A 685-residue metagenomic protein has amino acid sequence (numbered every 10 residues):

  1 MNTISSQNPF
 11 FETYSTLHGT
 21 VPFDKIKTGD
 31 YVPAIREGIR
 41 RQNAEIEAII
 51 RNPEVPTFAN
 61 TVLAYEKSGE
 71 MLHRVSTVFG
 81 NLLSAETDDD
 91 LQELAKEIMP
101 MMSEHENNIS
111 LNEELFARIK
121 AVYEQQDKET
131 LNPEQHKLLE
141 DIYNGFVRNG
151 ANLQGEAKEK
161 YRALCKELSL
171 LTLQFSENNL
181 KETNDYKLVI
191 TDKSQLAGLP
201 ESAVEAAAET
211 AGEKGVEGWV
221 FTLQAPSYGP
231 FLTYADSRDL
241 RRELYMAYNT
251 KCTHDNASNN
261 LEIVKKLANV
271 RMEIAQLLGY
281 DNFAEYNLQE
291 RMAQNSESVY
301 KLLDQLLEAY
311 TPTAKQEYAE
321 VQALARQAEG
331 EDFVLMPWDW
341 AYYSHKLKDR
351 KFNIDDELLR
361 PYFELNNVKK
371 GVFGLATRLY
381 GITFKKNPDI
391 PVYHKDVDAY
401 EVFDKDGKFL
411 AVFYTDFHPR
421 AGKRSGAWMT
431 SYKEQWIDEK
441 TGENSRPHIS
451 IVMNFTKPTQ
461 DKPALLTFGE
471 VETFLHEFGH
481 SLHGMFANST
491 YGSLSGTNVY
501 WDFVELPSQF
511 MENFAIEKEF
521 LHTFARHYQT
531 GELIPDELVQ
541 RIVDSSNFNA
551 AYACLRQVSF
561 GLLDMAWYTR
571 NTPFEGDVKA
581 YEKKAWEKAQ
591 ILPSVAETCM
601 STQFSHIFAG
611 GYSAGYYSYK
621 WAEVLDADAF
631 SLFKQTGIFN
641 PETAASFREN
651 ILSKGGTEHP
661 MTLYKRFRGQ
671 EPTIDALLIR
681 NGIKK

Functional and structural regions predicted by a protein language model:
N2-K27, P33, E37, G218-V220 (+10 more regions): C-terminal, non-catalytic "cap/extension" segments appended to globular domains
N2-L199, E205, F633: N-terminal helix-rich structural modules
S15-D30, F79-I98, K120-A163, T222-E262 (+6 more regions): Short His/Asp/Glu-rich catalytic/ion-coordination signatures at enzyme active sites or charged loops
R40, A44, A48-V55, M71-D88 (+25 more regions): Intrinsically disordered or highly flexible coil/loop and linker segments, enriched in small and charged/polar residues
M71-N81, E140, N144, M246 (+3 more regions): Short, hydrophobic/amphipathic alpha-helical patches that form generic packing surfaces within helical domains
E134, L138-L139, E167-L170, E177 (+8 more regions): Active-site-proximal, well-structured secondary-structure segments within enzyme catalytic domains
N260-M272, H448-I451, S489, K654-G656: Short, hydrophobic/aliphatic alpha-helical segments
T456-L475: Short pre-active-site segment immediately N-terminal to the catalytic Zn-binding motif
